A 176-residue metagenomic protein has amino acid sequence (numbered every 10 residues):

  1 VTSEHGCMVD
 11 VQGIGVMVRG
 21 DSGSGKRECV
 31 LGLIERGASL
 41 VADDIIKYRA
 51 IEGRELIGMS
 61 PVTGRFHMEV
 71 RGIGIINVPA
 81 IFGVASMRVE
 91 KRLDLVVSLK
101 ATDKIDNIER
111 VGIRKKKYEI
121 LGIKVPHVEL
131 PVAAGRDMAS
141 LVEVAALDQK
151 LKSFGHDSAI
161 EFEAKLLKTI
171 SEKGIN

Functional and structural regions predicted by a protein language model:
V1-G13: P-loop NTPase nucleotide-binding/switch module
H5-M8, C29, G83-M87: A generic local secondary-structure boundary/capping motif
C7, L31-G32, S140, V144: Solvent-exposed alpha-helical segments within well-ordered globular domains of core cellular machineries
M8-D10, M17-R19, S39, V96-S98 (+1 more regions): Structured core elements
Q12-V41: Glycine-rich phosphate-binding P-loop
S39-S98: Conserved nucleotide-sensing/catalytic segment adjacent to the nucleotide-binding pocket in NTP-handling enzymes
D94-N176: Conserved NTP phosphate-binding and transfer environment spanning the P-loop NTPase/kinase superfamily
